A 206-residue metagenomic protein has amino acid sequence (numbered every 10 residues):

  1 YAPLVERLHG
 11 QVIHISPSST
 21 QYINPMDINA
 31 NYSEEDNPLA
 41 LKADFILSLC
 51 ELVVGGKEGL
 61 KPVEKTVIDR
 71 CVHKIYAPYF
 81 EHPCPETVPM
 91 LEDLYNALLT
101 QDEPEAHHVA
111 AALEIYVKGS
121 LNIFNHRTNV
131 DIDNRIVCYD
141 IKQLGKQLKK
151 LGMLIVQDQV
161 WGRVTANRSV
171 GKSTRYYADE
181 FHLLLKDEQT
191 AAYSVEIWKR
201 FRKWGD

Functional and structural regions predicted by a protein language model:
A2-Q11, I15-S19, I23-W204: P-loop NTPase motor domains
